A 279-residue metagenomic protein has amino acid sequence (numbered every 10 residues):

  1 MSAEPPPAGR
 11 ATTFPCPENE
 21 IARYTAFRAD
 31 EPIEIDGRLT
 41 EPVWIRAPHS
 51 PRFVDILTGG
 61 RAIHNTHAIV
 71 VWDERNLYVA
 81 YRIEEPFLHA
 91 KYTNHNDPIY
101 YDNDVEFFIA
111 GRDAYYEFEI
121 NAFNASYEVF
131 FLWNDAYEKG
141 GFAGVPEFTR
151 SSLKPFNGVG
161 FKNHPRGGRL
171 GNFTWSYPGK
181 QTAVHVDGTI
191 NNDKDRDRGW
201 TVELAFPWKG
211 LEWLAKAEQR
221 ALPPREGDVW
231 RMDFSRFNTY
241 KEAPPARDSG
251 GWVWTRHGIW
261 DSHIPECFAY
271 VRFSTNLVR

Functional and structural regions predicted by a protein language model:
M1-R279: Structural preference for beta-rich elements and adjacent junctions enriched in aromatics
